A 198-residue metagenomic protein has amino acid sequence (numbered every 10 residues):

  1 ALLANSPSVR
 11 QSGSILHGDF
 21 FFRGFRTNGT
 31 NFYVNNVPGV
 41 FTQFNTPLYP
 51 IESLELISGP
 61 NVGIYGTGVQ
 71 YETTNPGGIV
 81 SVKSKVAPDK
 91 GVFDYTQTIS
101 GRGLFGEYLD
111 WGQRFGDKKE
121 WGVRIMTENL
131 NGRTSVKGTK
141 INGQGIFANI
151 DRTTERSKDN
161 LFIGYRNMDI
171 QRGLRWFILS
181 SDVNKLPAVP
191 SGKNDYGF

Functional and structural regions predicted by a protein language model:
A1-A4, F22, L54-L56, V80: N-terminal secretion/transport leader regions
L2-G18, R26, N45-Y49, G68-T73 (+1 more regions): Short, glycine-/polar-rich solvent-exposed loops and beta-turns at beta-strand/coil boundaries
S6-R10, S58, S84: Sec/Tat-exported extracytoplasmic proteins
D19-G66, N75: Periplasmic plug
R23-F25, I57, K83-K85, T98 (+1 more regions): Structured loops at beta-to-helix junctions and adjacent beta-edge loops in soluble globular domains
R26, P38, I99-G101, N129 (+1 more regions): Short, flexible loop/turn elements at secondary-structure junctions
Y49-E52, N61-A148, T154-D159: Outer-membrane beta-barrel translocator/receptor signature
L130-T134, N142, F147-T153, K158-F198: Acidic/polar loop-and-plug regions of large Gram-negative outer-membrane beta-barrel proteins
